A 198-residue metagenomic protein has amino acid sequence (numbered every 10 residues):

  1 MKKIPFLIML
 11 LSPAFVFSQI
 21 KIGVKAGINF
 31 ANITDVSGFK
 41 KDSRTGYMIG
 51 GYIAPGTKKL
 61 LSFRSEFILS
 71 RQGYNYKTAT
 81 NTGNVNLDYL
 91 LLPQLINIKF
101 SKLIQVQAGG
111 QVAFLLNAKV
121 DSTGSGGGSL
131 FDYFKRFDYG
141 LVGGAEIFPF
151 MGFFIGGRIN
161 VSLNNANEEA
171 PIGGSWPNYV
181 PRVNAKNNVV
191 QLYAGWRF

Functional and structural regions predicted by a protein language model:
M1-K25, A194, F198: Bacterial Sec-dependent N-terminal signal peptides
F17, G56-L60, S101, F150-G152: Outer-membrane beta-barrel channels and translocator barrels
I20, K41-Y47, N86-L90, K135-L141 (+1 more regions): Residues that define the transmembrane beta-barrel architecture of outer-membrane proteins
I22-A26, F63-S65, V106-G110, G143 (+2 more regions): Transmembrane beta-strands of outer-membrane beta-barrel proteins
I28-N32, L69-G73, V112-L116, I159-N165 (+1 more regions): Transmembrane beta-strands of outer-membrane beta-barrel pores
N29, E146-F154, N184-F198: Outer-membrane beta-barrel "beta-signal"
I33-K41, R71-D88, L116-R136, N165-A185: Flexible, solvent-exposed loop segments that connect beta-strands
I53-P55, I98, F114, I147-P149 (+2 more regions): Residue-level signature of outer-membrane beta-barrel architecture
